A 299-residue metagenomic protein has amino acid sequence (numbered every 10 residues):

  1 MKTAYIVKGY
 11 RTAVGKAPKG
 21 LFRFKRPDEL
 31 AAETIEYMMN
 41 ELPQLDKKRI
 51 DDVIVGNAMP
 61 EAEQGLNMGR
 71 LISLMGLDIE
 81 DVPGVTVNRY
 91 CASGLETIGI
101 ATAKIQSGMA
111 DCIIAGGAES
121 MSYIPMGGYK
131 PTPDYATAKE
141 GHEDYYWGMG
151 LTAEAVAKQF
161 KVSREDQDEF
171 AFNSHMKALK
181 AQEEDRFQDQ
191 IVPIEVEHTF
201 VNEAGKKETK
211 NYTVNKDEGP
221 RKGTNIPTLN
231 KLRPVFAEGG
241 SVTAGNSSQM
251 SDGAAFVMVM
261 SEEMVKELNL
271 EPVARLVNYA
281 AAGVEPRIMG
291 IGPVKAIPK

Functional and structural regions predicted by a protein language model:
M1-A58, A62-M75, T86, A155-R164 (+4 more regions): Conserved active-site "lid/cap" helical segment
R11-T12, F24, D28-E33, Q44 (+1 more regions): N-terminal extracellular/periplasmic Venus flytrap/periplasmic-binding protein-like
K25, N57-D111, T132, D144-L151 (+1 more regions): Conserved catalytic cysteine-centered active-site region of acyl-thioester-dependent Claisen-condensing enzymes
K47-V55, G84-N88, I113-A118, D168-N173 (+2 more regions): Beta-strand segments within the central parallel beta-sheet cores of soluble alpha/beta enzyme folds
N88-A118, A157-F187, F256-M264: Active-site-proximal alpha-helical scaffold in enzymes
Q106-F160: Flexible glycine-/small-residue-enriched beta->alpha junction loops that bind anionic phosphate/pyrophosphate groups
M260-K299: Glycine- and Gly-Pro-enriched alpha-helical subdomains that act as flexible, kink-prone "lid/hinge" or packing modules
